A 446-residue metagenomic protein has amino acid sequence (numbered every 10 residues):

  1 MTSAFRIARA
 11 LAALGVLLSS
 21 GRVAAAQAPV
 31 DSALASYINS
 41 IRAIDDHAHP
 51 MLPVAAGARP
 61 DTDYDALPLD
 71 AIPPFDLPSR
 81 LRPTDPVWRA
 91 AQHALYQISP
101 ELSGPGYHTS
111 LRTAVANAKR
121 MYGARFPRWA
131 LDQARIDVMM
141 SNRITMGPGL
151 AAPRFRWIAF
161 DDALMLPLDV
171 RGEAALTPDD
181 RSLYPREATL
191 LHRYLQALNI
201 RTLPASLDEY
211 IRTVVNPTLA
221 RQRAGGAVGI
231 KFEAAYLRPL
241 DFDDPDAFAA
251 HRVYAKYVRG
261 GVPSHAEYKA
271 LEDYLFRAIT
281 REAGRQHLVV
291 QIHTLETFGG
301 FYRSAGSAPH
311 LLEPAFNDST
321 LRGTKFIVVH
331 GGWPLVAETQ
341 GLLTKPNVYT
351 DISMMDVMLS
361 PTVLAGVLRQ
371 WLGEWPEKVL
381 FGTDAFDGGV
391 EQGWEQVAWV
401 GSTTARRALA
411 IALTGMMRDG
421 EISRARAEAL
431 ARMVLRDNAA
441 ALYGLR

Functional and structural regions predicted by a protein language model:
A8-S20: Bacterial N-terminal signal peptides
V23-A26: Boundary at the C-terminal end of the N-terminal hydrophobic targeting segment
A28-D46, P53-P60, D65-L102, T109-N117 (+2 more regions): Mid-to-C-terminal alpha-helical segments outside catalytic/metal-binding sites
N39, A58-A159, L164-M165, D169 (+2 more regions): Alpha-helical scaffold segments that flank or form the walls of functional sites
I44-A48, V138-S141, R156-D162, I230-F232 (+4 more regions): Hydrophobic faces of well-ordered beta-strands that scaffold small-molecule active sites in alpha/beta enzyme cores
L69-P73, S182-I200, P245-A266, T403-G415: A solvent-exposed, charged loop/short amphipathic helix patch at secondary-structure junctions
S206-F232, P239-V348, T362-L380: Histidine/acidic residue-rich metal-binding segments in metalloenzymes
S307, L311-I327, G331-R446: H/E-rich (His + Asp/Glu) clusters that bind or coordinate divalent metals
